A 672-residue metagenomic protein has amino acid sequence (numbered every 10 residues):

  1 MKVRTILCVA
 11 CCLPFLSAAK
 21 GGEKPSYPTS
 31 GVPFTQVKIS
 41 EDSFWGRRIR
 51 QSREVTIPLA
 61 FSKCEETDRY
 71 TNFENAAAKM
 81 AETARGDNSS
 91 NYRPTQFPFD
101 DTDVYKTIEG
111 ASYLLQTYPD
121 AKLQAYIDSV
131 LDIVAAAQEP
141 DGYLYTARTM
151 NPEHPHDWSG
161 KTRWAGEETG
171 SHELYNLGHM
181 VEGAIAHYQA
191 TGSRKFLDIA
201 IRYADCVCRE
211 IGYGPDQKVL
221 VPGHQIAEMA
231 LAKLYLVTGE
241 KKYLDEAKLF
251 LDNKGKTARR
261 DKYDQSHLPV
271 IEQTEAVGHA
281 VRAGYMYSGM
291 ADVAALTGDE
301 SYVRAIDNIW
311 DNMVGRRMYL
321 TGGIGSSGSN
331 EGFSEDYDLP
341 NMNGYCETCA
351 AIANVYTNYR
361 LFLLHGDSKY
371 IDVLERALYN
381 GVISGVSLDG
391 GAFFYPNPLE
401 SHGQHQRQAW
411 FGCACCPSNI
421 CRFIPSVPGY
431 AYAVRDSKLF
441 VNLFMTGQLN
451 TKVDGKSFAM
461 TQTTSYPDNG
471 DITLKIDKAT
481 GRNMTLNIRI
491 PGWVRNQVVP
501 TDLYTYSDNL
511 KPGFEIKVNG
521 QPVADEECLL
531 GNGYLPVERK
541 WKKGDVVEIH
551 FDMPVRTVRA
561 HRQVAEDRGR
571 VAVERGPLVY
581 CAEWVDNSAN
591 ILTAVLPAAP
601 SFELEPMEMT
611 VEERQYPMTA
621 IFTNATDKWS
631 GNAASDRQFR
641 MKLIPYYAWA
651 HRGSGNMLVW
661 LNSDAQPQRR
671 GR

Functional and structural regions predicted by a protein language model:
M1-E23: Bacterial Sec-dependent N-terminal signal peptides
G21-A121, A125, P155-A190, Q225-K242 (+5 more regions): Aromatic (Trp/Tyr) and acidic
K122-Q138: Aromatic-lined substrate-binding rim segments of carbohydrate-active enzymes
V130, G142-E153, I199, V219-E228 (+2 more regions): Short, solvent-exposed turn/loop segments enriched in Gly/Ser/Thr/Pro and often Arg
A135, D205-G212, L236, K248 (+1 more regions): HEAT/HEAT-like alpha-solenoid repeats
A136-Y143, R209-G214, K256-A258, G315-T321 (+1 more regions): Secretory-pathway/luminal and periplasmic proteins that interact with or process carbohydrate-rich
E153-G160, R194-R209, Q265: Short, charged, amphipathic alpha-helices and their helix-cap/turn boundaries
I306, D372-N380, G385-K475, R495-A524 (+3 more regions): C-terminal beta-rich recognition modules with glycine/proline-rich loops and embedded aromatic residues
